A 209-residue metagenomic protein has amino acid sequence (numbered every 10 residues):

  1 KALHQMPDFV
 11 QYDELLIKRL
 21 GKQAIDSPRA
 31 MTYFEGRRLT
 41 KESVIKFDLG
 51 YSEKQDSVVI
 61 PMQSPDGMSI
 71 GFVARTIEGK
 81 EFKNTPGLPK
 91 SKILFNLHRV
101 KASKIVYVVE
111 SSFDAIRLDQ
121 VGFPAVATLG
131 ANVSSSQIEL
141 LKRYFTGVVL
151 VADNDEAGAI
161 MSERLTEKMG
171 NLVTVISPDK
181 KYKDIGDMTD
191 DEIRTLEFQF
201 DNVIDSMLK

Functional and structural regions predicted by a protein language model:
K1-V59, Q63-D66, K101, K142 (+1 more regions): TOPRIM metal-binding catalytic domain and adjacent DNA-binding surface shared by DnaG-type primases
Y12, S52-F145, M161-S162: Phosphate-handling DNA/RNA-contact segment within nucleic-acid enzymes
K22, E42-F47, N84-L88, F95-K104 (+1 more regions): Short alpha-helical interface patches
F82, S103-V106, A115-K209: TOPRIM fold recognition
